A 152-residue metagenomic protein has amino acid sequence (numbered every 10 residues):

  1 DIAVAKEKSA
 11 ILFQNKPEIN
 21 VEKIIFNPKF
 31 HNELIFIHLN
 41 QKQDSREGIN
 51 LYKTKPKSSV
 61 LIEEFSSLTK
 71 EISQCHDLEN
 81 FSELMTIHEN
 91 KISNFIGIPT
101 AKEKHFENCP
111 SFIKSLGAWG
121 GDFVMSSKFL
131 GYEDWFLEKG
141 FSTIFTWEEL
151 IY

Functional and structural regions predicted by a protein language model:
I2-A118, M125-Y152: C-terminal nucleotide
